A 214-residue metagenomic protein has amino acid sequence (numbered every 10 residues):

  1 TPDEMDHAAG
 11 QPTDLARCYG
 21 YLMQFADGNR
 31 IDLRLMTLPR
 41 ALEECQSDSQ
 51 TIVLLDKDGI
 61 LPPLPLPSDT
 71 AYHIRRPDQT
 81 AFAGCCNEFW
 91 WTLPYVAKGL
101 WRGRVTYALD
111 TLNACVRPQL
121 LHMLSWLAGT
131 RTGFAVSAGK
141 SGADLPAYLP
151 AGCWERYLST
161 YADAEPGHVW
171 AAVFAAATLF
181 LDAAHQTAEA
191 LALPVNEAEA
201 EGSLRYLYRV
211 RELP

Functional and structural regions predicted by a protein language model:
T1-Y107, T111-N113, R209-L213: Conserved NTP/Mg2+-binding pocket subregion across the NTase superfamily
Y72-P214: Conserved nucleotidyltransferase catalytic core and NTase-mimicking acidic/glycine-rich helix/loop elements in nucleic
